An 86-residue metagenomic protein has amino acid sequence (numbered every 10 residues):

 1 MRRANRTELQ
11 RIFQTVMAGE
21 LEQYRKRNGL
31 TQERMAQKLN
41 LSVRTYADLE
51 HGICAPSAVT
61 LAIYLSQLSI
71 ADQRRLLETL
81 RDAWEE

Functional and structural regions predicted by a protein language model:
R2-N5, R74-E86: Short, charged recognition helix plus adjacent turn of helix-turn-helix-like nucleic-acid-binding domains
R2-R27: A short, Lys/Arg-rich alpha-helix, primarily the initiator
L21, Q32, V43, A58-L61: Helix-turn-helix DNA-binding elements, focusing on the entry/boundary residues of the two helices that contact DNA
Y24, K38-L39, L49, T79: Residues in the recognition helix of alpha-helical DNA-binding motifs
R25, A36, L65: The alpha-helix within a helix-turn-helix
G29-D48: Short alpha-helical DNA-recognition segment
S57-E78: DNA major-groove recognition helix of helix-turn-helix/homeodomain DNA-binding modules
